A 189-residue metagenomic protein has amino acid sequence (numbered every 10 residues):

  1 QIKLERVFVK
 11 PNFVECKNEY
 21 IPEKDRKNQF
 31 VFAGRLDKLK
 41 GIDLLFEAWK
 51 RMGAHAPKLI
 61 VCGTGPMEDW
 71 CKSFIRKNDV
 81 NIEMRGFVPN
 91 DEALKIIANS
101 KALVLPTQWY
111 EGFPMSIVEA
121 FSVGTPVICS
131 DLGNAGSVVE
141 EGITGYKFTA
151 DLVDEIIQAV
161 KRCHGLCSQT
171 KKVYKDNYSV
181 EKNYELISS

Functional and structural regions predicted by a protein language model:
F13: Carbohydrate-associated surface elements
N28, F32-R51, P66-K72: A conserved mid-protein helix/loop that constitutes part of the nucleotide-sugar donor-binding site
K72-V88: Nucleotide-activated donor-binding/catalytic signature segment of Leloir-type glycosyltransferases, i.e., the conserved
F87-V88, K95-S100: Short alpha-helical donor nucleotide-sugar binding micro-motif in glycosyltransferases
A98-G112, T125: Acidic donor-binding loop of glycosyltransferase active sites
P126-C129, V139: Short hydrophobic beta-strand element within catalytic cores of glycosyltransferases and related nucleotide-activated
E141-G142, Y146-D151, A159-H164: Conserved acidic donor-binding segment of nucleotide-sugar-dependent glycosyltransferases
H164-S189: A charged, aromatic-enriched C-terminal amphipathic alpha-helix characteristic of glycosyltransferases across folds
